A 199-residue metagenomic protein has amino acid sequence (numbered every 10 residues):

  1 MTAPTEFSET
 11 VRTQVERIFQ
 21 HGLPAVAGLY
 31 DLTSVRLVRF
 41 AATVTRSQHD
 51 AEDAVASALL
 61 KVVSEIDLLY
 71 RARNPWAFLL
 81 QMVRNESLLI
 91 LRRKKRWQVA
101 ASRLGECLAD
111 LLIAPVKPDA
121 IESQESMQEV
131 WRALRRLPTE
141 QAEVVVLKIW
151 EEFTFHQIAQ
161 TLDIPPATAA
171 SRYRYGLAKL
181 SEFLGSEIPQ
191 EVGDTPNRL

Functional and structural regions predicted by a protein language model:
F7-V11, L89, W97-M127, N197: Internal acidic/polar
V15-R39, V63, A142: A short, charge-rich alpha-helical start-of-domain segment used by transcription regulators
I18, L37, A41, A51-V62 (+4 more regions): Short, small-hydrophobic-rich alpha-helical interface motif
F19-Q20, R46, A56-N74, R93-K95: Sigma70-family region 2
L29-Q48, S64-E65, L134, F183-E187: Amphipathic, Lys/Arg- and hydrophobic-enriched alpha-helical face
S64-R71, Q81-S102, S123: Arg/Lys-rich amphipathic alpha helix in sigma70-family domain 2
R84, L88, W150, H156 (+1 more regions): DNA-recognition helix of helix-turn-helix
V144-K148: A short pre-motif secondary-structure segment
